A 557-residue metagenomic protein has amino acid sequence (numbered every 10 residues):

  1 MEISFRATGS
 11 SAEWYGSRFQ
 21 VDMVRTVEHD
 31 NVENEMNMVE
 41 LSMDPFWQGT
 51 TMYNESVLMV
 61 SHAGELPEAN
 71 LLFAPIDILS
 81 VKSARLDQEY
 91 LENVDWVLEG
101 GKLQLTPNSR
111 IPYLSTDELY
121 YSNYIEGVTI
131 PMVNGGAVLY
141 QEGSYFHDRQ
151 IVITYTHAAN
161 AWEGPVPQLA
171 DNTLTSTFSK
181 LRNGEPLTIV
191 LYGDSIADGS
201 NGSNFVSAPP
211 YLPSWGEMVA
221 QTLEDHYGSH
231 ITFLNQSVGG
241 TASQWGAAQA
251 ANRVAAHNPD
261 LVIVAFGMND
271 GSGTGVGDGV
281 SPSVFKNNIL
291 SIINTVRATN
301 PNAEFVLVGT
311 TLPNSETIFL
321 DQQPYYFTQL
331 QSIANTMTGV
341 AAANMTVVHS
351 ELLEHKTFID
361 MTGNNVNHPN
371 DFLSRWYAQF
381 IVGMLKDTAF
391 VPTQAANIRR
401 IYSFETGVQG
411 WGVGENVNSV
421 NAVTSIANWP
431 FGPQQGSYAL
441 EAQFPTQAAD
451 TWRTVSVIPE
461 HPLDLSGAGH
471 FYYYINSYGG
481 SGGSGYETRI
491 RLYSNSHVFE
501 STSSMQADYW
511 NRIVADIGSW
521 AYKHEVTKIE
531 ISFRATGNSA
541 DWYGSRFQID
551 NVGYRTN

Functional and structural regions predicted by a protein language model:
M1, Y493-T527, N538-A540: Extracellular carbohydrate recognition and processing domains and analogous Trp-centered ligand-binding platforms
V27-L41, M52, V391-V420: Extracellular carbohydrate-recognition regions
D30-G164: Extended beta-strand solenoid/passenger and fiber regions
A161-Q236, Q249-N258: Serine-esterase "nucleophile elbow" of acetyl-processing enzymes
A265-N269, N294-Y326: Active-site segments of SGNH/GDSL-like serine hydrolases that catalyze O-acetyl group transfer/hydrolysis on lipids
T310-P392: Catalytic His-Asp segment of secreted/periplasmic serine-dependent ester chemistry enzymes
A427-T451: Short carbohydrate-recognition loop motifs
A449-F471, S481-G483, S504-A507, A521-E525 (+1 more regions): Extracellular/lumenal carbohydrate-interaction signature centered on repeated Trp-anchored short motifs
